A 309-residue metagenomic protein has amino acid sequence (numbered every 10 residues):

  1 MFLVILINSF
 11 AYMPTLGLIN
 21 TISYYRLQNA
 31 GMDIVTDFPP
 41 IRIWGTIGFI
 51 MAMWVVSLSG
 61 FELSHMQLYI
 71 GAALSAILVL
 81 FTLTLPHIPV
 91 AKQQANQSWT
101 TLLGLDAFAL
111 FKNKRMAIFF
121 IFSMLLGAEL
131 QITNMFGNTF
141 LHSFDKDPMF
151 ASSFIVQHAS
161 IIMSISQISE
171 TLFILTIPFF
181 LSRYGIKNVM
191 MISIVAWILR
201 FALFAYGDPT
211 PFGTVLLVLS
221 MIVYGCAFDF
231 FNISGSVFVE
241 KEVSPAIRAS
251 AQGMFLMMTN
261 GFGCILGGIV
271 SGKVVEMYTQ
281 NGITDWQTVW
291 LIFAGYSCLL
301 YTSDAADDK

Functional and structural regions predicted by a protein language model:
L6, K112-I132, I222: Pair of pore-lining "gating" transmembrane helices in MFS-fold secondary transporters
L58-A73, K273-S297: A membrane-interface helix-boundary motif in multi-pass transporters
G60, F173-G185, V275: Helix-to-loop junctions at the C-terminal end of transmembrane segments in multipass secondary transporters
T82-A95, S303: Helix-loop junctions on the cytosolic side of multi-pass membrane transporters, especially the intracellular loop
P89-F119: Juxtamembrane intracellular "pre-TM" segments in multi-pass secondary transporters
M135-Q157: Short amphipathic helix-loop junctions that connect adjacent transmembrane helices in Major Facilitator Superfamily/SLC
A196-T210: C-terminal ends and interior cores of transmembrane alpha-helices in multi-pass membrane transporters/permeases
Y301-K309: Conserved small/polar residues in nucleotide/adenosyl-binding loops
